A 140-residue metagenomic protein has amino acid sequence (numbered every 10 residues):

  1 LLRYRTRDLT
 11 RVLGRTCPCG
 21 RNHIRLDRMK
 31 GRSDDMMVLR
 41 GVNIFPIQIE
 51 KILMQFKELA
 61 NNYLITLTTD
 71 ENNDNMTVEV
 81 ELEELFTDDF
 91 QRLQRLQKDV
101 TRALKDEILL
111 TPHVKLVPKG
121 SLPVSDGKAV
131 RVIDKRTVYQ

Functional and structural regions predicted by a protein language model:
L1-Q140: Active-site glycine/GP-rich loop and adjacent strand/helix microenvironment that borders small-molecule binding pockets
